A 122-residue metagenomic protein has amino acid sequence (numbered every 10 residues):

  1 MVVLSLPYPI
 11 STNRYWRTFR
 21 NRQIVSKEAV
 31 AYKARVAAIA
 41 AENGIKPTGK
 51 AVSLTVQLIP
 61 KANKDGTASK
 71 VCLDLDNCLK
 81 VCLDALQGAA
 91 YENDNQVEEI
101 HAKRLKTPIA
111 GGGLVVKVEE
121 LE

Functional and structural regions predicted by a protein language model:
M1-E122: Acidic, proline/glycine-enriched N-terminal capping motif
